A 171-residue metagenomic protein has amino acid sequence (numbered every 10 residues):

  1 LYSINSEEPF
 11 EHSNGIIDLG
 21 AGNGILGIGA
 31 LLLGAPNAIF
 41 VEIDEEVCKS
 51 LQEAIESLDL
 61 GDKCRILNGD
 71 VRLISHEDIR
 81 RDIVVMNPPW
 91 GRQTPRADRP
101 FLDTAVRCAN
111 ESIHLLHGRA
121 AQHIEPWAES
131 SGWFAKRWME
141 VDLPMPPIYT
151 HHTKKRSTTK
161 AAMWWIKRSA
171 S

Functional and structural regions predicted by a protein language model:
L1-S171: Class I S-adenosyl-L-methionine-dependent methyltransferase catalytic core
